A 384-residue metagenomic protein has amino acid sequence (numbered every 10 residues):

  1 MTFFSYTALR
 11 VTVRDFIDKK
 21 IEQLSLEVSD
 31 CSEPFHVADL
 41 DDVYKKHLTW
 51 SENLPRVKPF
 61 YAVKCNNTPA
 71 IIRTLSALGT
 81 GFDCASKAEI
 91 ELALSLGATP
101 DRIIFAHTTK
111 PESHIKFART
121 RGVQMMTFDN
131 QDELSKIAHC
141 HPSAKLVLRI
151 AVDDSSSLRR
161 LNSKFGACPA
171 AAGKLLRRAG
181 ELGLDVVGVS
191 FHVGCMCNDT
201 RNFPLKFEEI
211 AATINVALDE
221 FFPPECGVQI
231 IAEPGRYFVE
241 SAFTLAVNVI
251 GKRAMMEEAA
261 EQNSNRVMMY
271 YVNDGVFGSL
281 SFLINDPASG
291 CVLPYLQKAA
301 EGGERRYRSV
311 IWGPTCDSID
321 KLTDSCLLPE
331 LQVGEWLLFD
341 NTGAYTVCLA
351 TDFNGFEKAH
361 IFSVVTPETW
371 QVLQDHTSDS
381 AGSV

Functional and structural regions predicted by a protein language model:
M1-M126, Q131-K145, A179-V186, V365-V384: A charged N-terminal "starter" segment
E22-Q23, E27, I210-N215, D219-V384: Charged (often Lys/Glu-rich) extended helix/loop segments that serve as interaction or gating elements
V43, N130, A172, F203 (+1 more regions): Aromatic/hydrophobic pocket-lining residues that form the small-molecule binding cavity in soluble enzyme cores
N53-V57, K174-V186, T213-V228: A structural motif corresponding to the C-terminal end of an alpha-helix and its immediate exit/capping segment
P59-A62, N66, L184-H192, P224-E233: Active-site cores enriched in adjacent His and Asp/Glu residues with nearby glycine-rich loops that coordinate divalent
A62-T68, A85-E89, T108-K110, D129-E133 (+5 more regions): Active-site beta-loop-alpha junctions enriched in small/polar residues
I72, R119, A151-K164, V187-E208 (+2 more regions): Active-site-proximal beta-alpha loop/turn segments in soluble metabolic enzymes
A144-R178: Flexible glycine-/small-residue-enriched beta->alpha junction loops that bind anionic phosphate/pyrophosphate groups
